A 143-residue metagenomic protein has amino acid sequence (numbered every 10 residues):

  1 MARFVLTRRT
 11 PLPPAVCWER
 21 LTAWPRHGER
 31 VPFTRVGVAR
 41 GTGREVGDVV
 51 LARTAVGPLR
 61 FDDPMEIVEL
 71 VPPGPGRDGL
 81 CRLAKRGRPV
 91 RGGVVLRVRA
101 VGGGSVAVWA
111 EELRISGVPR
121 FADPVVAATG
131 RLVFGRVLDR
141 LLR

Functional and structural regions predicted by a protein language model:
M1-E45: Hydrophobic ligand-binding cavity/cleft-lining segments
M1-R9, V49, D62, L80 (+2 more regions): Intrinsic-disorder/low-complexity, polar/charged segments enriched in Ser/Thr/Lys/Arg/Asp/Glu/Gln
R9-P13, R53-G57, L70, R99-V101 (+1 more regions): Solvent-exposed residues in well-ordered beta-strands and their adjoining turns, especially edge/terminal strands
P11-A15, G43-R44, E69-R77, R97-V106: A short, structured loop/turn motif at beta-sheet edges
P25, G130, F134-R143: Short amphipathic alpha-helical signal-transduction/dimerization elements
G28, V38-P89, R140-R143: Glycine-rich portal/gate segments that line the openings of hydrophobic small-molecule binding cavities
A84-G135: Beta-strand/loop substructures that line and gate deep hydrophobic ligand-binding cavities in soluble
